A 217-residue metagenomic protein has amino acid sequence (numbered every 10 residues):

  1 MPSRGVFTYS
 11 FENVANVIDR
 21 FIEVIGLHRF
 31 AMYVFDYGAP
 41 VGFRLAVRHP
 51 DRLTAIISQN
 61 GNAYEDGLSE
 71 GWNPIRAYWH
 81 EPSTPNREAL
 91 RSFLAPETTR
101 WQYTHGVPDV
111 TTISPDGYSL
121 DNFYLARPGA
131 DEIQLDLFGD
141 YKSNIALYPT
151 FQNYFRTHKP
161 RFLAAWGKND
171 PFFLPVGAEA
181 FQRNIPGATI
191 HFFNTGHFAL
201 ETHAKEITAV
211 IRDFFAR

Functional and structural regions predicted by a protein language model:
M1-Y33, Y37-I185, E206, R212: Flexible "cap/lid" subdomain of the alpha/beta-hydrolase fold that forms the substrate-access gate
G187-R217: Catalytic active-site module of serine/aspartate enzymes centered on a nucleophile-bearing elbow/loop
